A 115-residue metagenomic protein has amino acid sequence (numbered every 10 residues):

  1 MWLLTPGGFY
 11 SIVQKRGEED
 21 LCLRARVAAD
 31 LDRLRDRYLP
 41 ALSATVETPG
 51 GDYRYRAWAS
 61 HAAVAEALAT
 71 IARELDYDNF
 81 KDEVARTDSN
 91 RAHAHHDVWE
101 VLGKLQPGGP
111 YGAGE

Functional and structural regions predicted by a protein language model:
M1-E115: Structured alpha/beta or helical-core interaction and ligand-binding surfaces enriched in interleaved
